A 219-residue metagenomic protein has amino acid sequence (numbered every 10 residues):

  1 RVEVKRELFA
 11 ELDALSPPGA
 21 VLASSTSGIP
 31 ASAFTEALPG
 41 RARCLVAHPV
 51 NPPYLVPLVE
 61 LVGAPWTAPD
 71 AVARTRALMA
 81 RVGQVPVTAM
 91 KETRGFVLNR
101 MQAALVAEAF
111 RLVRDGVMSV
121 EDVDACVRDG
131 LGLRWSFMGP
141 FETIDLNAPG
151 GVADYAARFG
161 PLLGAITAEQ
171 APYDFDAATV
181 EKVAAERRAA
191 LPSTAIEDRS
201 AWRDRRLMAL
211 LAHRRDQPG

Functional and structural regions predicted by a protein language model:
R1-V21, I29: Rossmann-like NAD(P)-binding element
E7-A14, E36, P69-R81, A125 (+2 more regions): Replace "anionic and nucleotidyl ligands
V21-K91, G95, N99: Rossmann-fold dinucleotide-binding core
S32-T35, R76, A103-R111, D124-R128 (+1 more regions): Predominant activation on well-ordered alpha-helical scaffold segments within soluble catalytic domains
P39, W66-D70, A104, M118-E121 (+1 more regions): Charged, alpha-helix-enriched surfaces in structured cytosolic catalytic cores of large nucleotide-utilizing machines
P53-V62, V82, V87-D115, A125-F141: Active-site-proximal catalytic alpha-helix in oxidoreductases
Q84, D115, V120-G219: NAD(P)-dependent Rossmann-like dehydrogenase/reductase catalytic/cofactor-binding core
